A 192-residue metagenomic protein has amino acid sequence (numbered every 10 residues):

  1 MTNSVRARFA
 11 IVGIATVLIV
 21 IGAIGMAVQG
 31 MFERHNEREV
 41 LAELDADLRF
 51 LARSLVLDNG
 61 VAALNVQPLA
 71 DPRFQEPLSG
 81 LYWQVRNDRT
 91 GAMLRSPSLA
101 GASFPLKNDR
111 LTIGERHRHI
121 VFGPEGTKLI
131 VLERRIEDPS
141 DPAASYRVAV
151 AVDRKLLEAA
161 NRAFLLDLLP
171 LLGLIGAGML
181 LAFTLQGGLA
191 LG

Functional and structural regions predicted by a protein language model:
N3-V28, A177: Extreme N-terminal signal-anchor transmembrane helix of membrane signaling/transducer proteins, especially in bacteria
A7-I11, A15, R162-P170, A182: Internal alpha-helical transmembrane segments of multi-pass membrane proteins, especially GPCRs
A23, A27-M31, A70, W83: Transmembrane alpha-helix/interfacial motif
G25-H35, D167, L171-G192: Cytosolic-side ends of inner-membrane transmembrane helices, especially those that anchor bacterial signal-transduction
G30-L55, R154-K155: Juxtamembrane membrane-water interface segments immediately C-terminal to a transmembrane helix
E39, E43, A149, L156 (+2 more regions): Alpha-helical initiation/capping and key positions within long helical/coiled-coil segments
R53-S54, V61-G126: Extracytoplasmic ligand-binding sensor domains of the Cache superfamily
S98-L169: Extracytoplasmic
